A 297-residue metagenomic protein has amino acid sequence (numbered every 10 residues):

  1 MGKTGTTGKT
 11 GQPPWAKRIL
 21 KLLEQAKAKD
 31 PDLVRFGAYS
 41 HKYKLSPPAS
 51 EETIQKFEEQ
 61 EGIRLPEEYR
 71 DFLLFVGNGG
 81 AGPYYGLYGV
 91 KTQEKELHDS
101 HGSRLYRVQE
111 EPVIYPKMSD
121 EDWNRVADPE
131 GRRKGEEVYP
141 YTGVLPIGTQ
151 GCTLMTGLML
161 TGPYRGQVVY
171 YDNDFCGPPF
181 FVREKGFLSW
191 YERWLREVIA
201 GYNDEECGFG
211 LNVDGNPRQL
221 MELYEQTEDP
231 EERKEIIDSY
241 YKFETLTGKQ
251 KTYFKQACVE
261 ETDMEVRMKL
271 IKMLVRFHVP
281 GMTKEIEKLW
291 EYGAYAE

Functional and structural regions predicted by a protein language model:
G2-K3, G8-T149, F277, W290-E297: A surface-exposed partner-binding patch
A16, P217, P230-R233, Q250-K251 (+2 more regions): Short amphipathic alpha-helical segments that mediate assembly, nucleic-acid/protein binding, or membrane association
H41-S46, C207-L211, L223, K242: A short, ordered amphipathic alpha-helix with a cationic face
S119-Q219: Long, contiguous interaction/recruitment modules in multidomain scaffold/adaptor proteins
E206-G210, K234-T245, E265-P280, K288 (+1 more regions): Structural detector for internal amphipathic alpha-helices that build alpha-solenoid repeat scaffolds
D214-Y224, L246-V259, V279-E291: Amphipathic alpha-helical scaffolding segments comprising HEAT/armadillo-like alpha-solenoid repeats
E222-E228, S239-Y240: Charged/polar low-complexity intrinsically disordered segments, enriched in acidic residues
E228-D229, T262-D263, G293-A296: Short inter-helical turns and helix N-cap capping residues of alpha-solenoid HEAT/ARM repeat scaffolds
